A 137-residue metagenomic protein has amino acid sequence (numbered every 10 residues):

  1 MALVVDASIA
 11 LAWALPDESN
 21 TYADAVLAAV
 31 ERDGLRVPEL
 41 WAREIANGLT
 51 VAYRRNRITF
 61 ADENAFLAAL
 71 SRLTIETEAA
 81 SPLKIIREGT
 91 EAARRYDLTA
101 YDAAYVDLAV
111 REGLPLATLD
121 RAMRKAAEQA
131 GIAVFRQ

Functional and structural regions predicted by a protein language model:
M1-L40, A52, R57-N64, Q129-A130: Short, well-structured N-terminal submotif of metal-dependent ribonuclease cores
A2, E78, V106-Q137: Acidic, PIN/NYN-like endoribonuclease modules and their adjacent C-terminal/linker elements
D6, D102, D120: Acidic active-site catalytic centers that drive phospho-/nucleotidyl reactions and related ester hydrolyses
I9-A10, W41, K84-I85, Y105 (+1 more regions): Alpha-helix capping/helix-boundary segments
V37, A100, A117-T118: Short beta-strand scaffold positions
E39-A42, E63-R95: Acidic catalytic patch
